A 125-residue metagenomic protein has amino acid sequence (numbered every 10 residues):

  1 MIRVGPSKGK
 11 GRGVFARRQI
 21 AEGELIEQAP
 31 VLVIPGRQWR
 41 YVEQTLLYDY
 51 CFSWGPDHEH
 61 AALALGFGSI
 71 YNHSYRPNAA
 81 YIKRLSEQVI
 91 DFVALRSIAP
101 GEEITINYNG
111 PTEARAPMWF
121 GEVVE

Functional and structural regions predicted by a protein language model:
M1-E125: Conserved catalytic SET/PR domain of SAM-dependent protein methyltransferases, capturing the structural core that binds
